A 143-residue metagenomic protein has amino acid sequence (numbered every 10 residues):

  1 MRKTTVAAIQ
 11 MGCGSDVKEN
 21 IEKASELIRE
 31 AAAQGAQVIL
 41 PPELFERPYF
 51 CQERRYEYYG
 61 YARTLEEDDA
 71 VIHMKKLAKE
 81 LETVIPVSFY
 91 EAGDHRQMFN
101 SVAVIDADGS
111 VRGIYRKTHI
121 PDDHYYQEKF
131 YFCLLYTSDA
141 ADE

Functional and structural regions predicted by a protein language model:
K3-S15, S101, I114-K117: Active-site-proximal beta-strand elements of phosphoester/diester hydrolases
V6, N20, I28-E57, A78 (+1 more regions): Active-site beta-strand/loop signature of hydrolases that rely on acidic residues for catalysis
Q10-L27: N-terminal phosphate-binding loop and adjacent alpha-helix
G12, F45, Y90-E91: Catalytic metal-binding/acid-base residues of hydrolase active sites
Y58-I72: A short acidic, glycine-rich active-site loop that binds or catalyzes chemistry on phosphate/adenosine moieties
R63, K76, G93-S138: Active-site catalytic loop in hydrolytic enzyme cores
V84-A92: Short, conserved loop-to-beta-strand elements that form functional interface hotspots
D139-E143: A short, hydrophobic C-terminal helix/tail in secreted or cell-surface proteins
